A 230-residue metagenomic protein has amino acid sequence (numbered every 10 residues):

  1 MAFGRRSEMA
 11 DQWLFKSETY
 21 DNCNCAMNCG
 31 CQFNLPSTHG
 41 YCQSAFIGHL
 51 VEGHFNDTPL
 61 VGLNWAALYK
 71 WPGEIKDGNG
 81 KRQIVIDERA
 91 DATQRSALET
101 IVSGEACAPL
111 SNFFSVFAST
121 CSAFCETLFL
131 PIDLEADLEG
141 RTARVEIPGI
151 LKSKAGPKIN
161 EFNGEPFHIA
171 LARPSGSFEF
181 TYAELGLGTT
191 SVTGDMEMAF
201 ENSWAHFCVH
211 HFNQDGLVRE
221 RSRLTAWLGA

Functional and structural regions predicted by a protein language model:
M1-E8: Short, Lys/Arg-enriched N-terminal segments with co-localized hydrophobic residues within the first ~10-30 amino acids
A10-F55: N-terminal ordered "arm"
C23, C29-C31, C42, C107 (+3 more regions): Generic recognition of cysteine residues
Q32-Y41, E74-G78, L128-E146, L187-V192 (+1 more regions): Short, surface-exposed loop and linker segments with low hydrophobicity and enrichment for Pro/Ser/Thr
G40-S111: Aromatic- and glycine-enriched beta-alpha-beta binding-site module
D57-N64, S119-F124, E179-G186: Low-complexity, flexible helical/coil segments
G80, I84-A170, P174: Charged linear interaction tracts used for macromolecular binding and regulation
I159-A230: Extended, charged low-complexity segments that frequently continue into or abut oligomerization scaffolds
